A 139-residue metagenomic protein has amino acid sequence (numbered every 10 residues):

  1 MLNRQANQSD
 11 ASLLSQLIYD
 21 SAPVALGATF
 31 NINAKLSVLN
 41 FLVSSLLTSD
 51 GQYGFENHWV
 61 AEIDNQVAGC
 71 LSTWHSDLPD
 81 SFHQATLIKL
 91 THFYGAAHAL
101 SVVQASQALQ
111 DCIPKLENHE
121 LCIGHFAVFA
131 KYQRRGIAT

Functional and structural regions predicted by a protein language model:
L2-Q16, V24-A28, S76: A short beta-loop-alpha structural element at the N-terminal edge of CoA-dependent acyl/N-acetyltransferase catalytic
S9, I63-D64, A130: Short, ordered coil/turn segments that flank beta-strands lining enzyme active or ligand-binding pockets
P23-L46, T91-G95: Conserved GNAT-fold acetyl-CoA-binding loop/helix
K35-H58, I63, D111-C112: Active-site rim helix/loop that mediates acceptor-substrate recognition in acyltransferases
V60, Q66-H75, C122, A127: Conserved beta-strand in the GNAT
D77-L121: Conserved acyl-donor/pantetheine-binding loop and adjacent beta-alpha core of acyl/acetyltransferases and related
V128-A130, R134-T139: Conserved acetyl-CoA-binding loop-helix of GNAT-fold acetyltransferases
